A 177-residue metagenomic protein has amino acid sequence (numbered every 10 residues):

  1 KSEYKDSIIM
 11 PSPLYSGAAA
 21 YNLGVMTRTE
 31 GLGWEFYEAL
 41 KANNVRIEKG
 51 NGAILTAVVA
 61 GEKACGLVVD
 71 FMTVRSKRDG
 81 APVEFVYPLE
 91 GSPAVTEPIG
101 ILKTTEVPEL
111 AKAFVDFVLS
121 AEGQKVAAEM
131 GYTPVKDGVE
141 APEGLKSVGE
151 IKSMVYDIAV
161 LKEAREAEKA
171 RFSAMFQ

Functional and structural regions predicted by a protein language model:
K1-E62: Extracytoplasmic ligand-binding site segments that recognize negatively charged/polar headgroups
Y4-L14, F117-A141: Periplasmic-binding protein-like
S7-P11, C65-V68, E84-Y87: Structural recognition of the beta-strand scaffold that forms the well-ordered cores of secreted hydrolase catalytic
T27, T96-V107, V126-A127: A bilobed periplasmic-binding-protein/Venus flytrap-type ligand-binding module shared by bacterial periplasmic
E35, V135-Q177: An extracytoplasmic/periplasmic, membrane-proximal ligand-sensing/linker region
Y37-K41, I47-E48, D79-K103, V139: Periplasmic-binding protein-like
I54-L55, T73, A111: Short, hydrophobic alpha-helical packing/hinge segments within bilobed ligand-binding/sensory domains
A64-P82, G131: A ligand-binding cleft/hinge motif common to bilobed small-molecule-binding domains
